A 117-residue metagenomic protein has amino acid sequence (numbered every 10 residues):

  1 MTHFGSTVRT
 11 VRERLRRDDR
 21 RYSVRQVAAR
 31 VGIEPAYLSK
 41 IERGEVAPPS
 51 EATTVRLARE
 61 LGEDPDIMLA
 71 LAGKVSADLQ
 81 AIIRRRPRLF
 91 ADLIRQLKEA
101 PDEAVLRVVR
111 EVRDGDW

Functional and structural regions predicted by a protein language model:
M1-R20: A short, Lys/Arg-rich alpha-helix, primarily the initiator
R9, R25, V55: Residues within the helices of the helix-turn-helix
R12, A28, A58: The alpha-helix within a helix-turn-helix
R12, E42, T53, A72: DNA major-groove recognition helix of helix-turn-helix
R17-K40, A70: Short alpha-helical DNA-recognition segment
G32, E51-I67: DNA major-groove recognition helix of helix-turn-helix/homeodomain DNA-binding modules
G62-D78: Short C-terminal boundary/hinge segments that cap the last helix of small helical domains
G73-W117: Interfacial/linker helices and their anchor residues that mediate assembly or domain coupling
